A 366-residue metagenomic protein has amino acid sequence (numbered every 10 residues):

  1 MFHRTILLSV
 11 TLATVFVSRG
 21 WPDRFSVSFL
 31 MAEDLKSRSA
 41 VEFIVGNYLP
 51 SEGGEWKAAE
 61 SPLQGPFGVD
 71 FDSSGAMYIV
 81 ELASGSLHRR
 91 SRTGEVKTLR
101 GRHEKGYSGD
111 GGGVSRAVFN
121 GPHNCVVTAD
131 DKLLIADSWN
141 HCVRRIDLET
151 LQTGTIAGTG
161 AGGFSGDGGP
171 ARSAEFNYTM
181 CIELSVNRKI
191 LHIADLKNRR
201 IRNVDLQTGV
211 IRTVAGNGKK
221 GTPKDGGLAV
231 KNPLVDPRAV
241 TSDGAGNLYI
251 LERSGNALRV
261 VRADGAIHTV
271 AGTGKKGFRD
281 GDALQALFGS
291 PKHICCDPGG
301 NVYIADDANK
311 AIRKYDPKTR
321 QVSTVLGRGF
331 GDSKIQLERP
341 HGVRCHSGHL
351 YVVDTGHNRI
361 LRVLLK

Functional and structural regions predicted by a protein language model:
S9-V15: Bacterial N-terminal signal peptides
F25-G65, E95-G121, L151-Y178, T208-D236 (+2 more regions): Gly/Pro-rich loop segments of beta-rich domains
F71-S74, V127-D130, L184-R188, S242-A245 (+2 more regions): Residue-level detector of Asp-centered blade-edge/turn motifs that repeat once per structural unit in beta-propeller
A76-Y78, K132-I135, I190-H192, N247-Y249 (+2 more regions): Conserved beta-propeller blade signature
L82, S138-W139, L196, R253 (+2 more regions): Short loop/turn segments immediately following the C-termini of beta-strands
G85-R89, H141-R145, R199-R202, V210 (+3 more regions): A short loop-to-beta-strand structural motif that recurs across blades of beta-propeller domains
R339-K366: Blade-level signature of beta-propeller repeat domains, shared across WD40, Kelch, NHL, RCC1 and BNR/Asp-box propellers
